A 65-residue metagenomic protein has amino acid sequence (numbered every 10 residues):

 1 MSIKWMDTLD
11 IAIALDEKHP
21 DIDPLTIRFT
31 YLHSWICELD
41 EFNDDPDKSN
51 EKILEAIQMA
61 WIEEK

Functional and structural regions predicted by a protein language model:
M1-K65: A charge-rich, low-complexity, intrinsically flexible signal that marks solvent-exposed coils, linkers, repeats
